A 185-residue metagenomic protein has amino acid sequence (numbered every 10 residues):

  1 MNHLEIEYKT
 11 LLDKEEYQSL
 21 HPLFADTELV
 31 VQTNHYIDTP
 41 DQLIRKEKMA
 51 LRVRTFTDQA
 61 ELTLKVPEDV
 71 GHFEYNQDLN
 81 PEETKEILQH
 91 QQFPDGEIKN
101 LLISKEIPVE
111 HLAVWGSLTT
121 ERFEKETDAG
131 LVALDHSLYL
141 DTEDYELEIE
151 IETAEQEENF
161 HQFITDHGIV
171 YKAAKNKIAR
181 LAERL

Functional and structural regions predicted by a protein language model:
M1-L185: Phosphate-end processing signature that detects enzymes handling 5′-triphosphorylated RNA and polyphosphate
